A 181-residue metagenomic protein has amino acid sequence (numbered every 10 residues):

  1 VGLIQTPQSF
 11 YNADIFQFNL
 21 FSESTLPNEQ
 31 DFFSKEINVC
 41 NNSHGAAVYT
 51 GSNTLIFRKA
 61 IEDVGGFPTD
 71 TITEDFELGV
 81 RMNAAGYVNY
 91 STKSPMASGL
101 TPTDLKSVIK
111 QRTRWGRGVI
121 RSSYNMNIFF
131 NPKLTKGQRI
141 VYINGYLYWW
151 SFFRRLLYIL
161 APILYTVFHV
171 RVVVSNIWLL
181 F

Functional and structural regions predicted by a protein language model:
V1-I72, L105, I109-N131, K136: Long helical/loop segments within the catalytic core of UDP-sugar-dependent glycosyltransferases, especially the large
L3-Q5, S91, R155-Y158: A structural signal for short, well-ordered beta-strand segments and their strand-loop junctions that often border
P7, D75, K93: Nucleotide-sugar donor-binding loop of glycosyltransferases
A13, G99-L100: Generic structural signal for helix capping and beta-alpha/helix-loop junctions
D70, G79-S98: Catalytic donor-sugar/metal-binding loop of nucleotide-sugar-dependent glycosyltransferases
L105, Q111-F181: Basic/Trp-rich segment in TM-proximal cytosolic loops or flexible interdomain/linker regions
